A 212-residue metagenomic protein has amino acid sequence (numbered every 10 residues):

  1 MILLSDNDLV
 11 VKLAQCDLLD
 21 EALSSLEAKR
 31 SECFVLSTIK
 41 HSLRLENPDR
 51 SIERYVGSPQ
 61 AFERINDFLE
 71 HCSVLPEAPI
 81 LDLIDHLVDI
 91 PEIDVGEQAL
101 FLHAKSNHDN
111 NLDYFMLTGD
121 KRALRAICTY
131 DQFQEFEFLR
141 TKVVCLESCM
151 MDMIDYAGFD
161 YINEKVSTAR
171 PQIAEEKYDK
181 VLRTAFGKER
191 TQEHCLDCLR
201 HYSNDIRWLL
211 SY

Functional and structural regions predicted by a protein language model:
M1-Y114, K121-Y212: Active-site-proximal, substrate-binding regions of enzyme catalytic domains and RNA-binding/basic surfaces
